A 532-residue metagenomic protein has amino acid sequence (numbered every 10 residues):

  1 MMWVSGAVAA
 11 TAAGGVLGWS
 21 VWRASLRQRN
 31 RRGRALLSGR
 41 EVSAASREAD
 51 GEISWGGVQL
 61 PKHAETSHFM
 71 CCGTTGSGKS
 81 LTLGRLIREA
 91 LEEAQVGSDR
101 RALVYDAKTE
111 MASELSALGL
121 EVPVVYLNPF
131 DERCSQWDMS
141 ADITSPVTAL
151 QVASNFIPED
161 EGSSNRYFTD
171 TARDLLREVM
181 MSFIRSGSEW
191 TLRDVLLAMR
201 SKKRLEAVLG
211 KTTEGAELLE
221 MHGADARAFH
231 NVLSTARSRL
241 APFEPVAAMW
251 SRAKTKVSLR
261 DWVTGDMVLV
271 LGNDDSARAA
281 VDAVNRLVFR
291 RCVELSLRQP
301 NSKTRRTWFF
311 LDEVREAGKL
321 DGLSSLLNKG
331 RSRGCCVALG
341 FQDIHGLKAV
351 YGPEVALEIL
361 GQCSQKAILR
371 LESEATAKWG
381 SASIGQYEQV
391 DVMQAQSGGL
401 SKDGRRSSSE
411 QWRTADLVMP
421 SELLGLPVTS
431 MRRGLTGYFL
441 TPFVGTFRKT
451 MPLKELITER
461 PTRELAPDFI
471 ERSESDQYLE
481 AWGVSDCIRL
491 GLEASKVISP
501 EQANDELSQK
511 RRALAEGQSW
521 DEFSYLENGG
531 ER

Functional and structural regions predicted by a protein language model:
M1-T11: Hydrophobic alpha-helical transmembrane segments
L17-L36: Juxtamembrane/interface segments at transmembrane-helix termini
S25-R31, L60-C335, L424-R532: P-loop NTPase motor domains
R34-V58: N-terminal pre-Walker A segment at the start of P-loop NTPase domains
S38-G39, P61, M419-P420: Helix N-cap / beta->alpha transition motif
G51-S54, A253, A349-V350: Short gly/ser/thr-rich secondary-structure transition/capping motifs
L327-K329, R333-F439, F443, Y478-W482 (+2 more regions): Conserved ATP-driven motor cores of ASCE-family P-loop NTPases powering translocation/secretion/packaging/pilus
